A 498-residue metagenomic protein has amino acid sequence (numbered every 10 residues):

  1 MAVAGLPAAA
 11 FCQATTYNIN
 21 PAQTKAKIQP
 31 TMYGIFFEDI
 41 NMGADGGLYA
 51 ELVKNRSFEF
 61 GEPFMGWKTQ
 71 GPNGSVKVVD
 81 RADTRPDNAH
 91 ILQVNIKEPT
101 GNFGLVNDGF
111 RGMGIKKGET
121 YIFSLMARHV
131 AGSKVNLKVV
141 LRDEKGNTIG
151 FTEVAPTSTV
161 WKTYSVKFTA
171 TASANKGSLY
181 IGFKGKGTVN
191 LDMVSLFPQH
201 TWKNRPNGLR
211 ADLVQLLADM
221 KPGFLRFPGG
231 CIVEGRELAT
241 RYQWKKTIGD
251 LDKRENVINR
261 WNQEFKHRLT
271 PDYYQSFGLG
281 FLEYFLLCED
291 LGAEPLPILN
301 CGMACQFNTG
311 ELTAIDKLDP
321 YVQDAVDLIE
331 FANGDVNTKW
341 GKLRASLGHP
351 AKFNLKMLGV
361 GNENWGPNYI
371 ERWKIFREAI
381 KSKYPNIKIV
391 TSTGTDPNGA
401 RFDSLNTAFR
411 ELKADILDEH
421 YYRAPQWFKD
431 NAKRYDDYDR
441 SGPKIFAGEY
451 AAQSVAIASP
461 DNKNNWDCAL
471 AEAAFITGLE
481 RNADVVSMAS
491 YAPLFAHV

Functional and structural regions predicted by a protein language model:
M1-A14: Bacterial Sec-dependent N-terminal signal peptides
Q13-S276, E294, T309-D319, V326 (+3 more regions): Extracellular and organelle-lumenal recognition/adhesion modules and their flexible linkers in secreted
T15-Q23, G74-D80, G177, G208-D212 (+5 more regions): Alpha-helical scaffolding within the catalytic cores of extracellular/periplasmic polymer-degrading hydrolases
Y33-F37, E59, G223-P228, E294-L299 (+5 more regions): Structural recognition of the beta-strand scaffold that forms the well-ordered cores of secreted hydrolase catalytic
G132, K203-N204, Y273-Q275, A304-C305 (+4 more regions): Acidic-and-aromatic substrate-binding clefts and catalytic sites of carbohydrate-active enzymes
F183-K184, D192, P198, P228-C231 (+3 more regions): Active-site groove signature of glycoside hydrolases
R226-R236, L299-M303, T393-D396, Y491-F495: Short, solvent-exposed turn/loop segments enriched in Gly/Ser/Thr/Pro and often Arg
L287, E378-K381, P385-K388, N406-E411 (+1 more regions): Catalytic-core region of carbohydrate-active enzymes that cleave or remodel glycosidic bonds
